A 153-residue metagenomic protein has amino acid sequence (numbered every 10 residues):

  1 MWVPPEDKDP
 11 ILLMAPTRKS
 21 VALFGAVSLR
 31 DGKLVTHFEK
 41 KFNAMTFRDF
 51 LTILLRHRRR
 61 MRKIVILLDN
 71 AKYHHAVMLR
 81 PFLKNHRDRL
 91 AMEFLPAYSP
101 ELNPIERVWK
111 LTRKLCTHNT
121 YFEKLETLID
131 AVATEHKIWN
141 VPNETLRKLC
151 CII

Functional and structural regions predicted by a protein language model:
M1-I53, L149-C151: Extended, low-complexity cationic-aromatic segments
M1-V3, L79-L83, R107-V108: Short, glycine/charged-enriched secondary-structure capping and boundary segments
P5-P16, K84-P104, Y121: RNase H-like polynucleotidyl transferase catalytic core
S20, L68-N70, V77, E93-L115 (+1 more regions): RNase H-like two-metal-ion nuclease catalytic core shared by retroviral integrases and related mobile-element nucleases
L29, K33, A97, E144: Residue-level signal for pocket-adjacent positions within structured domains
K40-N43, A71-K72, Y98, Y121: Short beta->alpha junction loops/turns
T46-M92: RNase H-like DDE/DDD metal-dependent nuclease/strand-transfer catalytic core used by mobile genetic elements
I105-I153: C-terminal anion-handling pockets and recognition modules
